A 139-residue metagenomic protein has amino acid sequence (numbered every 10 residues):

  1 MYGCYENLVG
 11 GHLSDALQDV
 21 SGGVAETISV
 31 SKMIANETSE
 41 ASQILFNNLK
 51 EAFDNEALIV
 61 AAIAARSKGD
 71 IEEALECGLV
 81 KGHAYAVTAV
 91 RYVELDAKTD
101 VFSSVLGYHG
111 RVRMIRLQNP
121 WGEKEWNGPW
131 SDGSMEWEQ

Functional and structural regions predicted by a protein language model:
M1-Q139: Accessory/interaction modules and long regulatory regions
